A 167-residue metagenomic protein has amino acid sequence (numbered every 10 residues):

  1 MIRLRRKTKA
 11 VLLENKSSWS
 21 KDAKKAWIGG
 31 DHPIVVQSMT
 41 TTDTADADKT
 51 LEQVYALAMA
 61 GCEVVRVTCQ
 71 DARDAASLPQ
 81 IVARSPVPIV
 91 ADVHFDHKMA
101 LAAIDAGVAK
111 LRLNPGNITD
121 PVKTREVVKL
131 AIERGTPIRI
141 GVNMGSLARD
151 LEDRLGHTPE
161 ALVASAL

Functional and structural regions predicted by a protein language model:
R3-V67, D71-L167: Alpha/beta enzyme core
